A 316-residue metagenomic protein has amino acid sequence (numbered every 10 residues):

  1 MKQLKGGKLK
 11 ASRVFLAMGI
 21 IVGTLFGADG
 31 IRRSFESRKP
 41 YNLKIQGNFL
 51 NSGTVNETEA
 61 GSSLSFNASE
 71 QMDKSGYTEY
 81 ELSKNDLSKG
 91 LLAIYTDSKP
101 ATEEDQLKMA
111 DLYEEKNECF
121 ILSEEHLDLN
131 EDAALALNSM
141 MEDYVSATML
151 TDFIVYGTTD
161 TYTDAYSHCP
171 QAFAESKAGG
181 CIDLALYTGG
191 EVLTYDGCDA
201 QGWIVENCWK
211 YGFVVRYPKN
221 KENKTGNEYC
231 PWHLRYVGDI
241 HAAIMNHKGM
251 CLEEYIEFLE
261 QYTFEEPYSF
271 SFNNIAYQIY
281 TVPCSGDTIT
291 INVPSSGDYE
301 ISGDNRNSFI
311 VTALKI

Functional and structural regions predicted by a protein language model:
K2-I316: Extracytoplasmic cell-surface/polysaccharide-interacting catalytic and binding patches
